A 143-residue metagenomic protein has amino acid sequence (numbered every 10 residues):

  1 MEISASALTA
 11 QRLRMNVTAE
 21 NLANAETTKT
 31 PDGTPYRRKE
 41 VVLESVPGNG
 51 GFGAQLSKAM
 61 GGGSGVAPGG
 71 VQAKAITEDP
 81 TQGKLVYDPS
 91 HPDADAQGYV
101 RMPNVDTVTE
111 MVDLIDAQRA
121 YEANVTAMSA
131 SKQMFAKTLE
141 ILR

Functional and structural regions predicted by a protein language model:
M1-R143: Amphipathic alpha-helical polymerization modules
